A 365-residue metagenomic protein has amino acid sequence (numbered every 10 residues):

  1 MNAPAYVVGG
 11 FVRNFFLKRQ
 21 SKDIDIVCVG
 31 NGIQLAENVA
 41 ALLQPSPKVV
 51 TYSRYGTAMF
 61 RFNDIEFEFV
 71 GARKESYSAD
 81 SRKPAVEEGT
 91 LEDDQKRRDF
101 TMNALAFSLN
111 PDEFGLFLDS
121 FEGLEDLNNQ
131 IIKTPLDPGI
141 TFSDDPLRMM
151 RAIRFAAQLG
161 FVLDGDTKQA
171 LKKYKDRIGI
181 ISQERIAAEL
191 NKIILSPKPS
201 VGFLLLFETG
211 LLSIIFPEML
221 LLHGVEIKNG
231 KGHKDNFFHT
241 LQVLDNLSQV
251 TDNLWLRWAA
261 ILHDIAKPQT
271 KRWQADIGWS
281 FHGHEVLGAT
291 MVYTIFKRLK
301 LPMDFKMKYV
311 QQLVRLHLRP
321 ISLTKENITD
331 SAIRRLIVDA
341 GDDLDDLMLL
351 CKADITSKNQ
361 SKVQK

Functional and structural regions predicted by a protein language model:
M1-K365: Catalytic cores of the polymerase beta-like nucleotidyltransferase superfamily and closely associated nucleotide
